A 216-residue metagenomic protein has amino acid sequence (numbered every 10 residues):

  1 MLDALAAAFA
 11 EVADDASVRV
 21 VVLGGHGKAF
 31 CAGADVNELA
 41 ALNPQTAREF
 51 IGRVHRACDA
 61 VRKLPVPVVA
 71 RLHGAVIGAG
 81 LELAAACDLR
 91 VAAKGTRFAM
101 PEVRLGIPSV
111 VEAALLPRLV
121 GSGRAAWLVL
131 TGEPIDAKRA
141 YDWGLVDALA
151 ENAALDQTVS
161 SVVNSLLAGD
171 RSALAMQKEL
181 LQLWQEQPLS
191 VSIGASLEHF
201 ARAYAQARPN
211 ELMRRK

Functional and structural regions predicted by a protein language model:
D3-A4, R53, A60, T158 (+2 more regions): Charged catalytic carboxylate motif
D3-L42, A60-L72, L89, A93-R97: A structural preference for short, pocket-lining loop segments at secondary-structure junctions
E38-A41, E102, L183-E186: A short acidic, helix-capping loop that chelates divalent metal ions and anchors anionic groups
A41-G52: A short acidic, glycine-rich active-site loop that binds or catalyzes chemistry on phosphate/adenosine moieties
A60-R171: Crotonase-fold acyl-CoA enzyme core
G132-K138, A153, Q157, S161-K216: C-terminal alpha-helix plus adjacent terminal tail
